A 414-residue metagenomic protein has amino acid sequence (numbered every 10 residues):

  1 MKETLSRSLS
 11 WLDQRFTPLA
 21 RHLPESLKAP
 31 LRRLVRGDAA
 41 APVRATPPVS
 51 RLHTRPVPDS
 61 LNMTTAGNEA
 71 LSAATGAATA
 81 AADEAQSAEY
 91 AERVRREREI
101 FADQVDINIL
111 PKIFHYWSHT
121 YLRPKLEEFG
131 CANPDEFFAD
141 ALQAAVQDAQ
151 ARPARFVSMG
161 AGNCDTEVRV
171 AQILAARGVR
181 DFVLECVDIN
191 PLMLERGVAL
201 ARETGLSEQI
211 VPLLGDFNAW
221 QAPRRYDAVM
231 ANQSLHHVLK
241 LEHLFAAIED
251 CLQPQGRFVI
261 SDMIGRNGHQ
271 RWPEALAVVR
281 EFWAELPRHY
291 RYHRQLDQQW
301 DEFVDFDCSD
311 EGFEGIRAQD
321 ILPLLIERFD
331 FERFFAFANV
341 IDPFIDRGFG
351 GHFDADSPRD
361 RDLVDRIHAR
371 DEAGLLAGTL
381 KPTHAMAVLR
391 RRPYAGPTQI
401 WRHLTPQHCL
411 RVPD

Functional and structural regions predicted by a protein language model:
F101-V146: Class I SAM-dependent methyltransferase Rossmann-like catalytic core, especially the SAM/SAH-binding loop
R155-N218: Class I SAM-dependent methyltransferase SAM/SAH-binding core
A219-V229: A short acidic, Gly/Pro-enriched loop at the edge of an enzyme's catalytic core that lines a small-molecule cofactor
D227-K240: A short SAM/SAH-binding and catalytic strip from SAM-dependent methyltransferases
E242-R257: A short glycine-rich, Lys/Arg-flanked "PGG" loop and its adjoining helix->strand segment in the class I
R257-Y290: Conserved class I S-adenosyl-L-methionine
P287-D354: Substrate-binding/catalytic lobe of Class I Rossmann-like enzymes that use SAM or dcSAM, i.e., the mid-to-C-terminal
R328, E332-D414: C-terminal lobe and adjacent flexible extensions of AdoMet/dcAdoMet transferase-like proteins
